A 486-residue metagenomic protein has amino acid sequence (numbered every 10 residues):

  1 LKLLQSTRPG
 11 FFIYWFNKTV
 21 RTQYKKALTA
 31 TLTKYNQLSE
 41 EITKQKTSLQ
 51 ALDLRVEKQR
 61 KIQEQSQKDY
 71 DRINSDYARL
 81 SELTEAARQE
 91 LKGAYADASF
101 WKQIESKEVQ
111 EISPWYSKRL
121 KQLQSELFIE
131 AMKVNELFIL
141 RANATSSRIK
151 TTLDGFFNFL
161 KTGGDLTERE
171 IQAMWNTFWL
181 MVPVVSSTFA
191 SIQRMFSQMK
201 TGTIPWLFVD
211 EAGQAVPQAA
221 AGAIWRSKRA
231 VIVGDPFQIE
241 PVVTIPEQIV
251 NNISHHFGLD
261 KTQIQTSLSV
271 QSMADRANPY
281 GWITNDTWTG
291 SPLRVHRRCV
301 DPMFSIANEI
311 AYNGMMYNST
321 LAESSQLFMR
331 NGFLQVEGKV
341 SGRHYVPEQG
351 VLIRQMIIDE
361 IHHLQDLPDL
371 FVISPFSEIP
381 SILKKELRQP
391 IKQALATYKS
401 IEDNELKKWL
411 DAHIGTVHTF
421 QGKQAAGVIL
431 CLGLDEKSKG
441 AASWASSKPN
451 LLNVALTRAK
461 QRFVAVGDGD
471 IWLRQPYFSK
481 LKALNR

Functional and structural regions predicted by a protein language model:
L1-E40, Q45, L52, Q59 (+3 more regions): Extended heptad-repeat coiled-coil alpha-helical rods/stalks used as oligomerization and spacing scaffolds in large
L3, F12-T19, Q23-K26, T33 (+2 more regions): ASCE P-loop NTPase helicase motor core
T33-K34, E40-E41, R55-K58, I62 (+2 more regions): Conserved helicase NTPase catalytic core signature
V185, F208, V231-V233, F371-I373 (+3 more regions): Structural motif
T188-R194, A219, E348-M356, L451: Well-ordered alpha-helical segments embedded in enzymatic catalytic cores
P246-S291, N308, L387-I391, N404 (+1 more regions): Helicase C-terminal subdomain and adjacent C-terminal extension
N308-R388: Conserved helicase/translocase motor-coupling segment
H362-F371, E378-T457, G469-L473: Conserved helicase C-terminal RecA-like lobe
